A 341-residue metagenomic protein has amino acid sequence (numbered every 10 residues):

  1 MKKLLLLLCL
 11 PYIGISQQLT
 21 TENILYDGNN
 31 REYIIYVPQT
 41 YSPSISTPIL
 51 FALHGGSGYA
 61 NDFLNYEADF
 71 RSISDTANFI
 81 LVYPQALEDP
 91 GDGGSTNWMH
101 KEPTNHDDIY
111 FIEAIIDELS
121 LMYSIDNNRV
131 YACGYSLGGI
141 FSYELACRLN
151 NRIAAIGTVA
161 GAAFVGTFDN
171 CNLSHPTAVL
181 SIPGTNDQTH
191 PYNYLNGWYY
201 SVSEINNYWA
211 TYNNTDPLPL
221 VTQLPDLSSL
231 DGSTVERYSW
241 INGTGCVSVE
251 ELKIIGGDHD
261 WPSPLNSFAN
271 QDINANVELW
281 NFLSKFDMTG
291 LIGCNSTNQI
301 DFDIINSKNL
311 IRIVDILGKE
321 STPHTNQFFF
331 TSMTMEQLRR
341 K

Functional and structural regions predicted by a protein language model:
K3-G14: Sec-dependent N-terminal signal peptides
I15-I49, D62, T76, C133-G157 (+5 more regions): A domain-start/cap signature at the N-terminus of enzymes
T20, I24-V37, S44-Y131, F141-E144 (+3 more regions): Serine-hydrolase catalytic machinery in alpha/beta-hydrolase-like enzymes
F51-G55, A160, P183-G184, I255: The conserved beta1-alpha1 loop
A154-G245, L291: The feature captures the conserved acid-bearing segment of alpha/beta-hydrolase catalytic domains
T211-Q299: Alpha/beta-hydrolase-fold serine-hydrolase catalytic core, especially in secreted/extracellular enzymes
D216, M288-S321: Residue-level detector of functionally pivotal "anchor" positions at catalytic/ligand-binding pockets or at interdomain
Q327-K341: C-terminal tail/sorting-segment detector
